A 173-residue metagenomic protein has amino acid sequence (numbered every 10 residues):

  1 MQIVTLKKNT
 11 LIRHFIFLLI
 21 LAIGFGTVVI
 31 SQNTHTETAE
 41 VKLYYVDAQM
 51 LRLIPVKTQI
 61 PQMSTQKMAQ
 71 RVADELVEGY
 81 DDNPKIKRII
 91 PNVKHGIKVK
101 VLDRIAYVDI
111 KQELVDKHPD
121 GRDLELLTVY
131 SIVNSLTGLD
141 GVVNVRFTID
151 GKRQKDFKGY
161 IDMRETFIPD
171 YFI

Functional and structural regions predicted by a protein language model:
M1-I173: Bimodal "functional hotspot" detector
